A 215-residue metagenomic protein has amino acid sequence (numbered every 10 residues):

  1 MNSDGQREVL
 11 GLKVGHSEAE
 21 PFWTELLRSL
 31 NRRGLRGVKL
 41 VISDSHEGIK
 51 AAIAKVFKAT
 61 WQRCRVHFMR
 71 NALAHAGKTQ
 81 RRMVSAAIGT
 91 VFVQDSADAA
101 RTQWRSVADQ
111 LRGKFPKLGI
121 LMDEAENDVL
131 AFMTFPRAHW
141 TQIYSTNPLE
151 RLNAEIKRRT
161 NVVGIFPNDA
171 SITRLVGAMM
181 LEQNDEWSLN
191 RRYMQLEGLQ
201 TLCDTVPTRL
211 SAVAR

Functional and structural regions predicted by a protein language model:
M1-I42, E47, A51, K55-A59 (+1 more regions): RNase H-like nuclease fold core
V14, A76, M83-A87, V91 (+2 more regions): A short, charged helix-loop
G15, R32, A54, K58 (+2 more regions): Amphipathic alpha-helical interaction elements
G15-A19, V41, C64, A76-Q80 (+3 more regions): A generic short alpha-helical patch detector that favors 3-5-residue windows in or near N-terminal regions
G37, A59-T60, L118, V129: Secondary-structure boundary/capping positions in well-ordered alpha/beta enzyme cores
L40-E47, A52-A87: Conserved beta-strand -> loop -> alpha-helix junction used to position metal-binding or nucleic-acid-contacting
T90-R215: Acidic/histidine-rich catalytic cores and adjacent linkers of DNA breakage/strand-transfer/modification proteins
